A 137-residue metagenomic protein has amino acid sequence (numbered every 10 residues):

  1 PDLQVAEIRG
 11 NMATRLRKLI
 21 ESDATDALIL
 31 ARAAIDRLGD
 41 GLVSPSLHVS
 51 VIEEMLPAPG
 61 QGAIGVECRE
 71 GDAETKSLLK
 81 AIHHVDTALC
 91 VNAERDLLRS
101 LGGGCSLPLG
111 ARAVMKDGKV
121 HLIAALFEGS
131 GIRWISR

Functional and structural regions predicted by a protein language model:
D2-V5, N11-R137: Small-molecule-sensing regulatory modules
